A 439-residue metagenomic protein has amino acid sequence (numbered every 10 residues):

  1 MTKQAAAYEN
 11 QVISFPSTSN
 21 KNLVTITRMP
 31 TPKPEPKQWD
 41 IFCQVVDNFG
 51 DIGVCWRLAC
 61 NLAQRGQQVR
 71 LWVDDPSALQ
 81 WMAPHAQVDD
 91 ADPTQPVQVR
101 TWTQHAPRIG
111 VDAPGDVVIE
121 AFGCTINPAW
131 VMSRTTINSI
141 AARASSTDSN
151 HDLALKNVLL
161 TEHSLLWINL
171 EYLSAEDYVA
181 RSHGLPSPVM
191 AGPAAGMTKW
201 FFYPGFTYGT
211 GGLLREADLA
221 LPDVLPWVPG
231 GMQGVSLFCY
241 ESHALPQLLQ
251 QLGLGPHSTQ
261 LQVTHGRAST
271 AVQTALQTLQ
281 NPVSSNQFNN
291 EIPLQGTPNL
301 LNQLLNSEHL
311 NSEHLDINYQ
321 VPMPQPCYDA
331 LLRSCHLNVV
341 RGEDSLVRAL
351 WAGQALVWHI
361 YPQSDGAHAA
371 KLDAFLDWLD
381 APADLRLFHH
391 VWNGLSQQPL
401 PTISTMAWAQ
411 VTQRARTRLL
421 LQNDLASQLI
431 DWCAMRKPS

Functional and structural regions predicted by a protein language model:
C43-A191: Active-site and donor-binding regions of nucleotide-sugar-utilizing enzymes
W56-A59, P324-K371: A donor-sugar binding/catalytic signature common to diverse glycosyltransferases and related nucleotide-sugar
V158, S284-F288, T297, L304: Intrinsically disordered, low-complexity segments enriched in serine/proline and basic residues
N169-P246: A nucleotide-sugar donor-handling region in carbohydrate enzymes
R215-N286, L294: Conserved catalytic-core segment of nucleotide-activated headgroup transferases in glycan assembly
L301, E313-M323: Active-site donor-binding acidic/aromatic loop of nucleotide-activated sugar and phosphosugar transferases involved
A355-S396: Nucleotide-sugar donor-binding patch of glycosyltransferase catalytic domains
A381-S439: C-terminal amphipathic helix plus adjacent low-complexity, charged tail appended to glycosyltransferase catalytic
